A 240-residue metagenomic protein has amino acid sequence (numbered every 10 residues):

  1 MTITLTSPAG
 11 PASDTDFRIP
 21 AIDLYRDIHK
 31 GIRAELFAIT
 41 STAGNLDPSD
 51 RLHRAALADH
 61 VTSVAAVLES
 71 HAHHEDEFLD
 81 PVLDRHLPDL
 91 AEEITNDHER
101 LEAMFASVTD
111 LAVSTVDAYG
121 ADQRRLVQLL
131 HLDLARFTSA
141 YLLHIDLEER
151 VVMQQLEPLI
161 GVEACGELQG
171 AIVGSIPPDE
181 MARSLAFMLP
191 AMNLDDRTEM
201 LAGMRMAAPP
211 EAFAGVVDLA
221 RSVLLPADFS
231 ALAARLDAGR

Functional and structural regions predicted by a protein language model:
M1-R240: Small-residue-biased structural context
